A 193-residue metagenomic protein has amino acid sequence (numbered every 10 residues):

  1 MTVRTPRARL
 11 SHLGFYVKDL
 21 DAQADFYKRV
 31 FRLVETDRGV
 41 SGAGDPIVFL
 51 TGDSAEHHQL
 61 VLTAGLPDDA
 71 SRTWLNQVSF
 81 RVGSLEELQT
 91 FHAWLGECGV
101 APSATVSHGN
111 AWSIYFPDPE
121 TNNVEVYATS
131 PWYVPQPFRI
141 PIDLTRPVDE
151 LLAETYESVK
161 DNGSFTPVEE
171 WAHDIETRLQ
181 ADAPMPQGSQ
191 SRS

Functional and structural regions predicted by a protein language model:
M1-V3, T63-D68: Short beta-strand/turn micro-motifs at beta-sheet edges
T5, F15-H57: Core segments of cupin and vicinal oxygen chelate
R7-A8, K18-D21, S79-N123, A128-Q136 (+1 more regions): Vicinal oxygen chelate
A8-H12, T73-Q77: Short, solvent-exposed beta-strand edge segments and adjacent coil->beta transition regions
V40-A43, D68, V106-G109: A short beta-turn/loop motif at secondary-structure boundaries
P46-V48, N76, W112-I114: Short beta-strand micro-motifs in enzyme catalytic cores
D53-H57, D69, L85-L88: Short, charged/polar surface micro-motifs in flexible loops or helix N-caps
L60-T63, E125: Conserved beta-strand in the GNAT
